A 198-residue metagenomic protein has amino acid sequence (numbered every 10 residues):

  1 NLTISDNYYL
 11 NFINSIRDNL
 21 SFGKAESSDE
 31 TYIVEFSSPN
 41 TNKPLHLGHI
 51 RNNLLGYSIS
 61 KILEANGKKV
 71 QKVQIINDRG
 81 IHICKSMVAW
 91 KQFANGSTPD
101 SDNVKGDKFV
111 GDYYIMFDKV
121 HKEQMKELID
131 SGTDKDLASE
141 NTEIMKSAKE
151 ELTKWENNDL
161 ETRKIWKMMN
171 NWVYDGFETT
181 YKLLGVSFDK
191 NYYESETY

Functional and structural regions predicted by a protein language model:
N1-Y198: NTP-dependent nucleotidyl-transfer catalytic core
